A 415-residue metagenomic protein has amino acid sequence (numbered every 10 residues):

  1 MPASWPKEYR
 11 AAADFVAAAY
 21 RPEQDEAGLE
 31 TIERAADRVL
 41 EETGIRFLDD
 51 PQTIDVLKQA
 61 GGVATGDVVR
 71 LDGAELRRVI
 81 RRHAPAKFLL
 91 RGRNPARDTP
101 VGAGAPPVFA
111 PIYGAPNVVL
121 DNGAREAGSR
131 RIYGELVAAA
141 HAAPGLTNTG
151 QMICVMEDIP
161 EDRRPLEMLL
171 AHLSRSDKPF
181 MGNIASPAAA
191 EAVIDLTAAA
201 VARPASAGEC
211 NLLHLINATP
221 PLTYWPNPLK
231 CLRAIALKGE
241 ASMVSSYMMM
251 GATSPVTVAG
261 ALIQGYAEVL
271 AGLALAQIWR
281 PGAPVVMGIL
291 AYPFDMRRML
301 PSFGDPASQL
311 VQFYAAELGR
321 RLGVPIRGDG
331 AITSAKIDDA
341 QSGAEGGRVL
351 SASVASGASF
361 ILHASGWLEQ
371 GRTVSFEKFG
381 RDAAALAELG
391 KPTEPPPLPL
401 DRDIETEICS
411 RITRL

Functional and structural regions predicted by a protein language model:
M1-G28, F88-Y113: N-terminal basic/disordered segments at the start of proteins
P2-A11, P22-A35, T43-K58, E377-L415: Catalytic-core signal marking the mid-to-C-terminal active-site face
A17-R21, R298-F303, A331-D338, G366-K378: Short beta-alpha connecting loops at secondary-structure transitions that line or flank enzyme active sites
G28-I32, D37, V101-G123, R321-T333: N-terminal small/glycine-rich loop or linker at the start of catalytic domains across soluble metabolic enzymes
P51, D55-L120: Glycine-rich, N-terminal phosphate-binding loop and its surrounding beta-alpha-beta segment
G102-G104, V108-I112, I132, H141 (+2 more regions): Short juxta-domain linker segments that transition from a proline/glycine-rich, charged coil into a short amphipathic
A124-A355, S359: Helix-rich catalytic cores of soluble enzyme domains
S359-W367: Short acidic/histidine-rich active-site segments
